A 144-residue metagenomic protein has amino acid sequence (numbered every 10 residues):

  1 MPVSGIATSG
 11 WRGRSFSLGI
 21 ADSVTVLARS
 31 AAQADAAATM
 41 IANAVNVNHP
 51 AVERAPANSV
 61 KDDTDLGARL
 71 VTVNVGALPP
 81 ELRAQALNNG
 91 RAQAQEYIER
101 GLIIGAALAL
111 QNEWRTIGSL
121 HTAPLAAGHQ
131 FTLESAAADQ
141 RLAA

Functional and structural regions predicted by a protein language model:
M1-A143: A structural signal for small-residue-enriched, beta-sheet-centric alpha/beta enzyme cores and oligomeric scaffold folds
